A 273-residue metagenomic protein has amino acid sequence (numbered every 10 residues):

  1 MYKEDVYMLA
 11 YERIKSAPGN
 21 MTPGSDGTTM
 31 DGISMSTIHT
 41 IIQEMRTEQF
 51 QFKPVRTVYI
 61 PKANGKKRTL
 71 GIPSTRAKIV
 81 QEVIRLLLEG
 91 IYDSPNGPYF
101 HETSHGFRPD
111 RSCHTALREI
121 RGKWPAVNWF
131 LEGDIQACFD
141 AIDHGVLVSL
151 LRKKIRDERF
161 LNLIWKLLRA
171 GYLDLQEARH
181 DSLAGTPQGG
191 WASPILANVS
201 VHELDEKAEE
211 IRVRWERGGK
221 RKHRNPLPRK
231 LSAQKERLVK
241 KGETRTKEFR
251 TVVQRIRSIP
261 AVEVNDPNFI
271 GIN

Functional and structural regions predicted by a protein language model:
M1-N273: Non-catalytic terminal/accessory segments
